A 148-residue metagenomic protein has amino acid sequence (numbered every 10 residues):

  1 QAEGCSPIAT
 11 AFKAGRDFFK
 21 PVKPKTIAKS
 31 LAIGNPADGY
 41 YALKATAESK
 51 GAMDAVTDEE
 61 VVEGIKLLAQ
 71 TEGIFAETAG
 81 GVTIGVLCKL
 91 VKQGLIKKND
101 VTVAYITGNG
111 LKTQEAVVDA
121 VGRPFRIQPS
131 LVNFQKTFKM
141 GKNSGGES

Functional and structural regions predicted by a protein language model:
Q1-E48, K112-T113, V117: Glycine-rich phosphate/pyrophosphate-binding loop at beta-loop-alpha junctions
A2, S6, K25, A47-K50 (+4 more regions): A generic, residue-level signal for flexible/boundary positions that often mark functional hotspots
A2, S6, P21, K25 (+4 more regions): Electropositive phosphate-/nucleotide-binding environments in soluble metabolic enzymes
R16-K20, K50, E72-F75, G122-F125: Short, low-complexity, polar/charged sequence segments that are solvent-exposed and flexible
K20-K25, I84-S148: Phosphate-binding loop/pocket of nucleotide- and phosphate-handling active sites
A28, A32, T71, T78 (+1 more regions): Short glycine/serine/threonine-biased micro-segments
A37-K97: Active-site-adjacent helical/loop segments in soluble small-molecule enzymes
